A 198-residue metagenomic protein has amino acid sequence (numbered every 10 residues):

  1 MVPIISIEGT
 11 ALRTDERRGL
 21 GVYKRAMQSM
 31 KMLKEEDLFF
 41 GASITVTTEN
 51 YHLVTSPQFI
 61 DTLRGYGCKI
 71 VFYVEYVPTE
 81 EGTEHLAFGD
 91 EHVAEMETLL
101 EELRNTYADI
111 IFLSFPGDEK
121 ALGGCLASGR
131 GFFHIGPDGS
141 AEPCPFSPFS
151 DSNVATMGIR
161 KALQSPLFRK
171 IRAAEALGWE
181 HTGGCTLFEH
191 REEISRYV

Functional and structural regions predicted by a protein language model:
M1-V74: Radical SAM/AdoMet-radical enzyme domain recognition
T10, T47-E49, V77-T79, S140 (+1 more regions): Short, solvent-exposed loop/turn segments at secondary-structure junctions
T14-R17, C125, D151-V154: Short clusters of hydrophobic/aromatic residues that line enzyme substrate/ligand-binding pockets
L20-Y23, A87-A94, S152-N153, M157: Short, conserved loop/turn and helix-capping segments at secondary-structure boundaries that abut family-defining
M27, P57, A94-E101, R160: Generic alpha-helical structural signal
Y76-P143, F188-E193: A C-terminal junction/extension of Radical SAM enzymes
A141, F146-V198: Flexible mid-to-C-terminal extensions adjoining Fe-S/redox cofactors in radical SAM and related proteins
